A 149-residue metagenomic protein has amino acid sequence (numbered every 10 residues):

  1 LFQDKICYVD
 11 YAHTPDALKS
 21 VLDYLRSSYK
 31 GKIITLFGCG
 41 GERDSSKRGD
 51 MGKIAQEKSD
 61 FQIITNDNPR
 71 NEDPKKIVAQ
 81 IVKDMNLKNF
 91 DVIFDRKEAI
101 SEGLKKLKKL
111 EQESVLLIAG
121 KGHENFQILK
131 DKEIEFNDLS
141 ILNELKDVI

Functional and structural regions predicted by a protein language model:
L1-I149: ATP-dependent carboxylate-amine ligase
